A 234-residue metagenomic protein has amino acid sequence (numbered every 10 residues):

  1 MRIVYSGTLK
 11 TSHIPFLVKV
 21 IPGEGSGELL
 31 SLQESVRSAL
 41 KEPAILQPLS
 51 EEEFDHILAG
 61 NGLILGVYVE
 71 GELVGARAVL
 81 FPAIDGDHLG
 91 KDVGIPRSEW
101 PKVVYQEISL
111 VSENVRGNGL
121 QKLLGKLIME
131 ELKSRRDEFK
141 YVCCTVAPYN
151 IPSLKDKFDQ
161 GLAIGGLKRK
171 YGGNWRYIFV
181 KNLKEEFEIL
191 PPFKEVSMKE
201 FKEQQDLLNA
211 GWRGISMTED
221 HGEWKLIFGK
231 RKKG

Functional and structural regions predicted by a protein language model:
R2-E53, A59-Y68, L190-S197: Short amphipathic alpha-helix that is part of the acyltransferase structural core
F54-G66, G75-A78, P82-D87, R213-I215 (+1 more regions): A short helix-loop-beta-strand connector motif used in the catalytic cores of GNAT acetyltransferases and, in some
E72-I108: Conserved acyl-donor/pantetheine-binding loop and adjacent beta-alpha core of acyl/acetyltransferases and related
Y105-K133, D159: Conserved acetyl-CoA-binding loop-helix of GNAT-fold acetyltransferases
L132-A147, N174: Conserved GNAT acetyl-CoA-binding A-motif
V142-L154, S197: Conserved beta-strand-loop-alpha-helix junction that forms the acyl-donor binding cleft
T145, F158-I178, R213-H221: Conserved catalytic-core motifs of GNAT/GCN5-like acyltransferases
K170-K199, E223-G234: C-terminal "cap" of GNAT-fold acetyltransferases
